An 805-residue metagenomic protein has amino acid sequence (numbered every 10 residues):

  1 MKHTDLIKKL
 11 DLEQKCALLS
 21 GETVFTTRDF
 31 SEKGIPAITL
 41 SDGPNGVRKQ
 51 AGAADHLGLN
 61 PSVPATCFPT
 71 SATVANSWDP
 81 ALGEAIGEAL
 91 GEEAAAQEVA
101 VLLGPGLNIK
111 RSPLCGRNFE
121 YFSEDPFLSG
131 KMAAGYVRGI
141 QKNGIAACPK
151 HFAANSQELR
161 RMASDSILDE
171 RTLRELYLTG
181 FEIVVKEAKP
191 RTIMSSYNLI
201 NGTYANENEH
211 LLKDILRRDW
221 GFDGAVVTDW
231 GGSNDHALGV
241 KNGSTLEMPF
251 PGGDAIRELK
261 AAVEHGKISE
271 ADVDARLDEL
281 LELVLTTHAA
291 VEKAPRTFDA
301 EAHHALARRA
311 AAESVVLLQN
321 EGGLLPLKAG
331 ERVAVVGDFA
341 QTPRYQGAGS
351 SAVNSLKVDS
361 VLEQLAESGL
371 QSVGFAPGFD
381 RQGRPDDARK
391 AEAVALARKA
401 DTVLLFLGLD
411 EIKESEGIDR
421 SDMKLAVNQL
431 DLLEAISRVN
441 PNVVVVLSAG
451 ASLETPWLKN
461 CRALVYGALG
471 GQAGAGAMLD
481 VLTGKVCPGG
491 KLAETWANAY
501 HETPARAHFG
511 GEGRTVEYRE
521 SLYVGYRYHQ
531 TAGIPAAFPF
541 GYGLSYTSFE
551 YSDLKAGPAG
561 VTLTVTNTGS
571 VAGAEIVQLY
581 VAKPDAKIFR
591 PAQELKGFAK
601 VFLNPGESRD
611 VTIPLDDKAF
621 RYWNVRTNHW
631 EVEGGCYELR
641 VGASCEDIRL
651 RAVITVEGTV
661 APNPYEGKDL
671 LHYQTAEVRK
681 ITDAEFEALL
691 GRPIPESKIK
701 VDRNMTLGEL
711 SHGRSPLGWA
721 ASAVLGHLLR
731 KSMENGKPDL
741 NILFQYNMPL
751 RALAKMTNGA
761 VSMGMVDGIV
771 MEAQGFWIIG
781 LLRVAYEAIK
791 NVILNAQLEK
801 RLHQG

Functional and structural regions predicted by a protein language model:
M1-K618, Y622, C636-V641, C645 (+5 more regions): Glycoside hydrolase catalytic-domain context in secreted enzymes
D617-P664: Terminal connector regions
C645, A652-S722: Charged, amphipathic alpha-helical linkers/stalks
A688-G805: Long, low-hydrophobicity ectodomains and other hydrophilic envelope-associated domains
